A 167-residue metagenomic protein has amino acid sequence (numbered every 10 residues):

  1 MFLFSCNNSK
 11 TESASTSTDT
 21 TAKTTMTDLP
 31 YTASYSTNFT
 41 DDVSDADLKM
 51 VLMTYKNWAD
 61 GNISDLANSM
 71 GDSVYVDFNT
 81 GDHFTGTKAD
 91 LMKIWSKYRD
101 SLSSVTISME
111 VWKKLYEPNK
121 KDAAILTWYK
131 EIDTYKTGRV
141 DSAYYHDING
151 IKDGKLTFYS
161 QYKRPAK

Functional and structural regions predicted by a protein language model:
F2-S5: C-terminal motif of bacterial Sec signal peptides marking the signal peptidase cleavage site
N7-D60, N68: Short, low-complexity N-terminal intrinsically disordered segments enriched in polar/charged residues
T54, D65-A67, V74, L91 (+2 more regions): Hydrophobic pocket/interface hotspot
I63-L115: A solvent-exposed, acidic/Ser-Thr-rich amphipathic alpha-helical stretch
D82-H83, I132-S142: Short, cysteine-centered beta-strand-loop-beta hairpins and adjacent loop/turn segments enriched in charged/polar
T85, A166-K167: A short local loop/turn or secondary-structure capping micro-motif enriched for an aromatic residue
K121-E131: A short hydrophobic beta-strand element
S142-A166: Short beta-strand edge/turn micro-motifs at domain boundaries
